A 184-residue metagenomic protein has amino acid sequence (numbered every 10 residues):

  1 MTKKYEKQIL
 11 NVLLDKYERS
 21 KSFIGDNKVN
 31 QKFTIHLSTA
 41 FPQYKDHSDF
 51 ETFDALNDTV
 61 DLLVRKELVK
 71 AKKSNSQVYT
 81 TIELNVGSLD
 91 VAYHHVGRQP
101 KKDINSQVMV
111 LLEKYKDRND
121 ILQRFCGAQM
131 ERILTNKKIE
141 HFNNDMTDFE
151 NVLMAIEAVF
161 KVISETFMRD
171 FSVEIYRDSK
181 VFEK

Functional and structural regions predicted by a protein language model:
M1-K184: Nucleic-acid enzyme cleavage-core boundary/entry regions
